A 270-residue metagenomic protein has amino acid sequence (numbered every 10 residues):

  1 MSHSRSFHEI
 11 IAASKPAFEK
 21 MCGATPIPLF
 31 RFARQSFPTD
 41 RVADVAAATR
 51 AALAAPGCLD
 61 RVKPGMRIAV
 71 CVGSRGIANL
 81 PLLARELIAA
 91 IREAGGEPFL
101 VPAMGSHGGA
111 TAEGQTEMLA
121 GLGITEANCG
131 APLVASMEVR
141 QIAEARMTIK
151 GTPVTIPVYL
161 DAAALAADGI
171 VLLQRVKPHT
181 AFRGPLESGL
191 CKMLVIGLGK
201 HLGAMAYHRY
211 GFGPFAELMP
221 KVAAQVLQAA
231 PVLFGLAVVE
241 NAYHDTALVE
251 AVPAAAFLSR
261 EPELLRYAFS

Functional and structural regions predicted by a protein language model:
M1-A48: N-terminal amphipathic/basic leader segments beginning at the initiator methionine
A52-A69, R92-G95: Glycine-rich phosphate/diphosphate-binding loops that line cofactor/substrate pockets in enzymes
P64-R67, A94-E97, N128-A131, P153-T155 (+3 more regions): Short coil/turn connectors at secondary-structure junctions
R67-A78, F99-S106: Short glycine-rich or small-residue beta-strand-to-loop segments that form or flank ligand, phosphate, metal/Fe-S
A78-P98: Histidine-anchored nucleotide/phosphate-binding helix
L82, E97-G114: Active-site histidine-anchored catalytic micro-motif
G114-P185: An acidic, phosphate/nucleotide-engaging active-site surface
M137, Y159-S270: Conserved, well-structured core segments that form the ligand-binding/active-site neighborhood of functional domains
